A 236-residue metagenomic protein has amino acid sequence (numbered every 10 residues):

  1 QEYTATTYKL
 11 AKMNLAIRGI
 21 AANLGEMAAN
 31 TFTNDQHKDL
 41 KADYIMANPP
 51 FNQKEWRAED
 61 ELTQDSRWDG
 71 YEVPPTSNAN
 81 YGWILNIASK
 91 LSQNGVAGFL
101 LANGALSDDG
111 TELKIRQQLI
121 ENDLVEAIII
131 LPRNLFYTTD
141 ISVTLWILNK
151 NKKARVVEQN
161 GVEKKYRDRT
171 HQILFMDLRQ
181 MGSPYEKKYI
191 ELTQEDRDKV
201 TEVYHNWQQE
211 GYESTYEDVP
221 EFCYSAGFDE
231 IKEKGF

Functional and structural regions predicted by a protein language model:
E2-Y3: Conserved acidic E/D residue at the C-terminus of a beta-strand in Rossmann-like folds
T6-L40: S-adenosyl-L-methionine
D39-F236: A conserved structural/catalytic subdomain of Rossmann-like adenosyl-cofactor enzymes
